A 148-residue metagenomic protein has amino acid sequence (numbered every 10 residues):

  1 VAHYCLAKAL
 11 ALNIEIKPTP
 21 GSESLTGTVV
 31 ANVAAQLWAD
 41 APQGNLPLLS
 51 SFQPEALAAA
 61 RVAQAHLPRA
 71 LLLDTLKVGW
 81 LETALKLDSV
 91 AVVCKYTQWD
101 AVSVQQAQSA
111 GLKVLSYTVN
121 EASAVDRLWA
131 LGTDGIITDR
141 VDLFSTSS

Functional and structural regions predicted by a protein language model:
V1-S148: Short loop-to-alpha-helix "cap/lid" segments that border enzyme active sites across diverse enzyme classes
